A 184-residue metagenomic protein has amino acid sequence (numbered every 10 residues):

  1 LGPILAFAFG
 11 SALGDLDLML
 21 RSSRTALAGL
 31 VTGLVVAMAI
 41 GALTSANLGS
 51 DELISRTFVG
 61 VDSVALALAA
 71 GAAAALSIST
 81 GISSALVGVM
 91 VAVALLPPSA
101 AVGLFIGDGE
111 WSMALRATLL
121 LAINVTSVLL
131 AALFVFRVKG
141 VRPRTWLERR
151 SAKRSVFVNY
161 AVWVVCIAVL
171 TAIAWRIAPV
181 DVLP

Functional and structural regions predicted by a protein language model:
L1-P3, P97-P98: Proline-rich low-complexity regions
G2-D15: Canonical alpha-helical transmembrane segments
L20-P184: Generic detector of multi-pass transmembrane helix bundles and their immediately adjacent loops in polytopic membrane
